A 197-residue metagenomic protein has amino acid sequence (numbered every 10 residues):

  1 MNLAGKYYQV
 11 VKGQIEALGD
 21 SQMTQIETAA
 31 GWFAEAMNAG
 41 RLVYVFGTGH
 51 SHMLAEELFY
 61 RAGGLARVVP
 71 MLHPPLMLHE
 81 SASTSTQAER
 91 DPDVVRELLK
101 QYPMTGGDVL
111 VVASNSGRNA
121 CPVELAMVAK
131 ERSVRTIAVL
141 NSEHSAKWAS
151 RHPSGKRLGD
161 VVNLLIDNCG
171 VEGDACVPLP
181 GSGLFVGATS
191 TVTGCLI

Functional and structural regions predicted by a protein language model:
M1, M23, A30, T191-C195: Amphipathic, non-membrane alpha-helical segments in soluble helical-bundle scaffolds
M1-S21: Generic N-terminal amphipathic, Lys/Arg-enriched alpha-helix
Y8, I26-E27, A126, S133: Hydrophobic alpha-helical segments
Q14, A29-W32, V94, L125: A ubiquitous structural signal for well-ordered alpha-helices
A17-S21, A39, M104: A structural signal for alpha-helix termini and helix-coil/disorder junctions
S21-N38: A short, well-structured juxtamembrane/interface segment
N38, Y44-L196: Glycine-rich phosphate-binding loops that contact phosphosugars or nucleotide phosphates
